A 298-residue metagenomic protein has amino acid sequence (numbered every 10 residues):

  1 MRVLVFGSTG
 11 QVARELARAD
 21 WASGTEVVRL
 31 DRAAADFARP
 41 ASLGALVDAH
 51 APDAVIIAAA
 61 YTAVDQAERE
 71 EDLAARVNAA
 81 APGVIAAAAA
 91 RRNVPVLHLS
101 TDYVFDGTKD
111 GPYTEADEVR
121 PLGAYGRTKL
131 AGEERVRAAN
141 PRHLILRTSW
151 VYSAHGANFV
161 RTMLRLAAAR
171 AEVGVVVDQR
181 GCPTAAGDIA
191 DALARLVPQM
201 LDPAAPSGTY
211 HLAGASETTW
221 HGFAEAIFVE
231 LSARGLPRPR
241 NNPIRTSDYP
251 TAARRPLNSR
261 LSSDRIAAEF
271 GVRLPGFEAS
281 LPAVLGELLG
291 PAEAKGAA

Functional and structural regions predicted by a protein language model:
M1-D20: N-terminal Rossmann NAD(P)H-binding glycine-rich loop of SDR-like oxidoreductase domains
P40-V77: NAD(P)H-binding glycine-rich loop region in Rossmannoid oxidoreductase-like domains and their noncatalytic homologs
V64, R69, D102-L122: Active-site "gating" loop of Rossmann-like NAD(P)-dependent oxidoreductase/epimerase domains
R69-L97: NAD(P)-cofactor binding segment of oxidoreductase domains
R120-L144: Active-site Tyr-X1-5-Lys
R137-G181, A186-R195: NAD(P)-dependent short-chain dehydrogenase/reductase
A192-L193, Q199-A252, E293: Mid/C-terminal beta-alpha module of Rossmann-like enzyme folds, strongest in SDR-family dehydrogenases/epimerases
P275-A298: Amphipathic terminal alpha-helices
